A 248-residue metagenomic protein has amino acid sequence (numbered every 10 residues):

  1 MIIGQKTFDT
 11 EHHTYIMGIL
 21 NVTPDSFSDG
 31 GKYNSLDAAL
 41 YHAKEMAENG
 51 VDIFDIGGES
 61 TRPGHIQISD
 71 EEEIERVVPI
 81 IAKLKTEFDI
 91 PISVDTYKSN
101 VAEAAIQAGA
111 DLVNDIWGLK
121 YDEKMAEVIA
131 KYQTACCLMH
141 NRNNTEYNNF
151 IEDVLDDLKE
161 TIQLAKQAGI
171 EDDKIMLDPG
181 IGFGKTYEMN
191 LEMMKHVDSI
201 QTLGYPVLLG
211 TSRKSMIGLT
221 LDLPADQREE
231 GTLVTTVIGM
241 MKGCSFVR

Functional and structural regions predicted by a protein language model:
M1, D9, M46, V51-I53 (+1 more regions): Active-site loop-to-helix "anion-binding N-cap" substructures in soluble metabolic enzymes
M1-P24, K166-I170, L223: N-terminal amphipathic alpha-helix/helix-capping segment at the start of soluble metabolic enzymes
I3-Q5, S28-D37, Y41-H42, T61-K83 (+5 more regions): Active-site-adjacent loop and "lid" segments of alpha/beta metabolic enzymes
D9, I16-L40, E48: N-terminal binding-site loop/beta-alpha segment at the start of enzyme catalytic domains that lines or forms
I16, N21, S26, F54 (+2 more regions): Conserved, well-structured ligand/cofactor-binding cores
Y41-G57, G243: Catalytic domains of carbohydrate-active enzymes, especially glycoside hydrolases
K44-E48, K159-K174: Phosphate/pyrophosphate-binding loops at sites that engage ATP/ADP/AMP, CoA/4′-phosphopantetheine, polyphosphate
